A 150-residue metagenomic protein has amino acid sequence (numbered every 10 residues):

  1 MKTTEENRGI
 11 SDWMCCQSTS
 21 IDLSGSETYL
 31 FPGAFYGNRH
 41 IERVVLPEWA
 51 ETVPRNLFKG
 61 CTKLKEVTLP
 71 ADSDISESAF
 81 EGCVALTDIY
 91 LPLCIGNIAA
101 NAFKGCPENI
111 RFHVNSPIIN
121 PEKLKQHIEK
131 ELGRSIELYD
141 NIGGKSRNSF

Functional and structural regions predicted by a protein language model:
M1-E6, M14-Y29, R39-T52, T62-D74 (+4 more regions): Structural signature of tandem-repeat unit edges
P32, R55, E77, Q126: Short glycine-/small-residue-rich flexible loop motifs, especially phosphate/cofactor-binding loops
A100-N101, K125: A short acidic (Asp/Glu
